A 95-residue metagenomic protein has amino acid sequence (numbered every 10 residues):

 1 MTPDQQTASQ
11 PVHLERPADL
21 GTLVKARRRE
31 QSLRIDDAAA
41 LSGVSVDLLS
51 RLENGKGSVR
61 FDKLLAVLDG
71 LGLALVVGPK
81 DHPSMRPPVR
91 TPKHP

Functional and structural regions predicted by a protein language model:
M1-A18, H82-P95: N-terminal flexible/basic segments that precede or flank functional cores
T22-D37, A66, K93: Short basic helix-loop element that most often maps to the first helix and adjoining turn of HTH DNA-binding modules
E30, L41, G70: Residues within the alpha-helical elements of helix-turn-helix
L33-L48: Short alpha-helical DNA-recognition segment
S42, D81-H82: Conserved beta-strand edge residues that scaffold enzyme active sites
D62-G78: DNA major-groove recognition helix of helix-turn-helix/homeodomain DNA-binding modules
